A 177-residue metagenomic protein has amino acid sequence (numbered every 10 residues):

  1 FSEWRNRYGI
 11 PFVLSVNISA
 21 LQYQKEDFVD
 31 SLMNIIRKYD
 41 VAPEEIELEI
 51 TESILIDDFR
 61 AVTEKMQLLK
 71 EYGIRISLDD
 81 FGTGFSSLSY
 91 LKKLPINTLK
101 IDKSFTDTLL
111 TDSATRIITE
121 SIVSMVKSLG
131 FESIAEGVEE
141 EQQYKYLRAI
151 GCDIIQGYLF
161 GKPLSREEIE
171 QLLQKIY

Functional and structural regions predicted by a protein language model:
F1, S31-L32, K65-M66, I122 (+1 more regions): Structural preference for long, well-ordered alpha-helical segments in enzyme cores
F1-I18, N34-E45, Y72: Helix C-cap/alpha-to-beta connector motif
W4, N17-E26, E45-R60, Y72-Y177: EAL-family c-di-GMP phosphodiesterase catalytic domain
D27-F28, I35: Short conserved micro-motifs at the rims of enzyme active sites and ligand-binding pockets
M33-R37, Q67, E170: Solvent-exposed, non-membrane alpha-helical residues enriched in polar/charged side chains
